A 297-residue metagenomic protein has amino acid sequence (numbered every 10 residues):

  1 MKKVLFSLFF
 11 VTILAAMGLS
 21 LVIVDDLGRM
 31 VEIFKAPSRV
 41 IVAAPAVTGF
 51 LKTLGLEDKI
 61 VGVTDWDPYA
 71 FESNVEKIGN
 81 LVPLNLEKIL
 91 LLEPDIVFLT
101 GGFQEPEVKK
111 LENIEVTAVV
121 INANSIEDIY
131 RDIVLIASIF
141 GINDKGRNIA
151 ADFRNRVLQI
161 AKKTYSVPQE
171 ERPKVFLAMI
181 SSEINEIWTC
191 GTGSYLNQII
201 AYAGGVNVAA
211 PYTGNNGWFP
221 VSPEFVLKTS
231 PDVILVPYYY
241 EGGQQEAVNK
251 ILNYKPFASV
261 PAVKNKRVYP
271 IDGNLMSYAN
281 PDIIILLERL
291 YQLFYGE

Functional and structural regions predicted by a protein language model:
V4-A16: Sec-dependent N-terminal signal peptides
A16-S38: N-terminal hydrophobic or amphipathic helices and topogenic motifs
L21-I23, R29-M30, P106-N185, A209-P211 (+1 more regions): Extracytoplasmic substrate-binding proteins
D26-G28, E76-E87, T213-E224: Short helix-initiation/N-cap motifs at beta->coil->alpha
P37, N85-G102, V116, S222-Y239: Proline-aspartate-enriched helix->loop->beta-strand connector
R39-L92, I96-G102, G205-V208: A short, structured surface patch at a secondary-structure boundary
A44, G101-G102, M179, P237-E241 (+1 more regions): Short secondary-structure boundary segments
T64, C190-G217, V236-Y238: His/Asp/Glu-enriched short active-site or ligand-binding loop at hydrolase and phosphoryl-transfer sites
